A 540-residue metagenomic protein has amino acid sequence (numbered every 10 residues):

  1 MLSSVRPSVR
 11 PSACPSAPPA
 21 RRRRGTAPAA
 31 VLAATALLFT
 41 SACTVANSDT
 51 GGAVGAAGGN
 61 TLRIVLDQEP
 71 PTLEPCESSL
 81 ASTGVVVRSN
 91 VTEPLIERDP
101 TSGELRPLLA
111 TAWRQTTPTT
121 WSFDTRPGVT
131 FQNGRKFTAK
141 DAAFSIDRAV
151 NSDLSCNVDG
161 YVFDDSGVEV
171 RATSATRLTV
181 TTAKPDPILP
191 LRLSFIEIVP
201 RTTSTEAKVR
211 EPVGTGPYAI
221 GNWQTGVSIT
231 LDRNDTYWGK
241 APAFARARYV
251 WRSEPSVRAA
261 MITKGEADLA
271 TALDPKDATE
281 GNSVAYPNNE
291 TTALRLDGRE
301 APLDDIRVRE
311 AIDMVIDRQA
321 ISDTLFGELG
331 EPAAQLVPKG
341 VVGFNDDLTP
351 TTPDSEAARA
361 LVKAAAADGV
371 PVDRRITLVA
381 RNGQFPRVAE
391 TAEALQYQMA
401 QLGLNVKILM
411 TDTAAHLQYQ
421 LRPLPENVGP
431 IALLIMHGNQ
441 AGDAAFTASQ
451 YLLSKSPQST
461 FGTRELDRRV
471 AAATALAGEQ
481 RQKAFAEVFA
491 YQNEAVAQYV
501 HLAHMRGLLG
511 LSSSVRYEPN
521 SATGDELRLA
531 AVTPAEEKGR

Functional and structural regions predicted by a protein language model:
I64, L269, Y397-S456, K483-A486 (+1 more regions): Periplasmic binding protein-like
V65-T117, V213-G214: N-terminal lobe/hinge region of extracytoplasmic solute-binding protein
T111-S155, P302: Aromatic- and charge-enriched surface segment that lines or borders ligand/interaction sites
R114, K407-M410, A414-A415, F446-S513 (+1 more regions): Extracytoplasmic/peripheral linker and loop segments enriched in polar/acidic and small residues with frequent Thr/Pro
V158-T202, N222: Surface-exposed binding/hinge segments that line and control ligand-binding clefts or catalytic entry sites
D186, L191-P242, R246: Gly/Pro-rich hinge or "lid" segments in bacterial periplasmic/extracellular proteins
E206, D235-T279: Ligand-site clamp/hinge motif
D304-Y397, E536-R540: Append "and occasionally in soluble cytosolic enzymes with long acidic Gly/Pro-rich linkers
